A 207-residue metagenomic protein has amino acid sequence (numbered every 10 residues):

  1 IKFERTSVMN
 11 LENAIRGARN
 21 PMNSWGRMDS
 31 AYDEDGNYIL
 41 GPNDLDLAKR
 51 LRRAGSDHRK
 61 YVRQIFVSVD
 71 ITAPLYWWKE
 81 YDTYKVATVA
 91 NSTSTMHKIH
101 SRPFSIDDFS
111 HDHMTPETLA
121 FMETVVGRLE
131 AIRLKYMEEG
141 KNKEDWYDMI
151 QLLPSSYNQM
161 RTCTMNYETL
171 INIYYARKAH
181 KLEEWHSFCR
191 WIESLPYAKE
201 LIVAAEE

Functional and structural regions predicted by a protein language model:
I1-E207: Family-specific signature for flavin-dependent thymidylate synthase
